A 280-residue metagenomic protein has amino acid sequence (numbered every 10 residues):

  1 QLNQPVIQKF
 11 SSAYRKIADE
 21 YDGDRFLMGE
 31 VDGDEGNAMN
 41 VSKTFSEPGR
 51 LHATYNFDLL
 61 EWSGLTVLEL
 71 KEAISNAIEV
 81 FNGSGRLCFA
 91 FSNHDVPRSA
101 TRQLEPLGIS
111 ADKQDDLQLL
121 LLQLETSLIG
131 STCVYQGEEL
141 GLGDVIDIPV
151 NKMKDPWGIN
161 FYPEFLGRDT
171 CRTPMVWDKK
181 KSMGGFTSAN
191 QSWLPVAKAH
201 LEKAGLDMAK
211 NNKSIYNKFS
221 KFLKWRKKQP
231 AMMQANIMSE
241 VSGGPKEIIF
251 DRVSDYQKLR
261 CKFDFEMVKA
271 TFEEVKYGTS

Functional and structural regions predicted by a protein language model:
Q1-S280: Active-site and adjacent substrate-binding regions of carbohydrate-active enzymes
